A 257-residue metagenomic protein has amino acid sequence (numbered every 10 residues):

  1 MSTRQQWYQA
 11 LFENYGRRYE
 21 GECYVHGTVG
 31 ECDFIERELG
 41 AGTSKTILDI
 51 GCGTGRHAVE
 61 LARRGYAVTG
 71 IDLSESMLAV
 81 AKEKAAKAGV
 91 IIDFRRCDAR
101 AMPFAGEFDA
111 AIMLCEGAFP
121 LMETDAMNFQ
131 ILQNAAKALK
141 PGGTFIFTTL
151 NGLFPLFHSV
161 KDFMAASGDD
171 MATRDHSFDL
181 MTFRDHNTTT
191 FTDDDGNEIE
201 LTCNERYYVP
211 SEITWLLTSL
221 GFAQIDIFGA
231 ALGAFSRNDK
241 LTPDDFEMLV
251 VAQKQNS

Functional and structural regions predicted by a protein language model:
M1-K45: Conserved class I S-adenosyl-L-methionine
G51-G55: Class I SAM-dependent methyltransferase "Motif I" SAM/SAH-binding loop
A58-A101: Class I SAM-dependent methyltransferase SAM/SAH-binding core
R100-A110: A short acidic, Gly/Pro-enriched loop at the edge of an enzyme's catalytic core that lines a small-molecule cofactor
D109-M127: A short SAM/SAH-binding and catalytic strip from SAM-dependent methyltransferases
M127-P141: A short glycine-rich, Lys/Arg-flanked "PGG" loop and its adjoining helix->strand segment in the class I
I146-L216: SAM-dependent methyltransferase
P210-S257: C-terminal lobe and adjacent flexible extensions of AdoMet/dcAdoMet transferase-like proteins
